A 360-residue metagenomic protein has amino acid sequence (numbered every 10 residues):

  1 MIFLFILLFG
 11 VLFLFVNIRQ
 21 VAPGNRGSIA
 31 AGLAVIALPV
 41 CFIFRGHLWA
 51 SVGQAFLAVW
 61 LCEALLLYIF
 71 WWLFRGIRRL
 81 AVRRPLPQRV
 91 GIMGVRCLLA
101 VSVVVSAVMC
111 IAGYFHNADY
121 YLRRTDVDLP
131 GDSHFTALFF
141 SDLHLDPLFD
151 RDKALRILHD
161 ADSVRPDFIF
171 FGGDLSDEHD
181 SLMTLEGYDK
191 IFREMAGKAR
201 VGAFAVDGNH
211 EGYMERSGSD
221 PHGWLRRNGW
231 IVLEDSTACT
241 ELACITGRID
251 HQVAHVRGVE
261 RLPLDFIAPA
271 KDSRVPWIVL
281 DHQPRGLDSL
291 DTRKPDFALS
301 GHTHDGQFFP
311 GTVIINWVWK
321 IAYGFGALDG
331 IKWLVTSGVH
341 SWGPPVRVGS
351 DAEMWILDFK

Functional and structural regions predicted by a protein language model:
M1-A118: Non-catalytic terminal accessory segments
M1-I2, R19-Q54, R124-A137, S236-C244 (+3 more regions): Generic structural signal for short, solvent-exposed loop/turn connectors between secondary structure elements
Y68, Y114, Y120-Y121, Y188 (+2 more regions): Sequence-level detector for tyrosine residue identity
R79-V101, V105-S141, D146-H159, S163-V164: N-terminal signal-anchor transmembrane helix
P130-K360: Soluble catalytic domains of enzymes that build or remodel membrane lipids, polysaccharides, and related
